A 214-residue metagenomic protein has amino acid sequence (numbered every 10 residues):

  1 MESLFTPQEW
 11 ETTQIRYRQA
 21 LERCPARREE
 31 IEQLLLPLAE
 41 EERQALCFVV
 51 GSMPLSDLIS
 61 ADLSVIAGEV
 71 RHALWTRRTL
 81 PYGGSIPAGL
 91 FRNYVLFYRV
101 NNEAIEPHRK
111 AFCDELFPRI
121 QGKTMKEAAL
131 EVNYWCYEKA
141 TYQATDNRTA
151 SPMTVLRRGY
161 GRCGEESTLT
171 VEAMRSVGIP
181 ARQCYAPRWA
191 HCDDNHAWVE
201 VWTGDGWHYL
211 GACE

Functional and structural regions predicted by a protein language model:
M1-S3, T12-R158: Secondary-structure boundary elements
L116-R119, A128-Y134, Q143-M153, R158-E214: Hydrophobic/aromatic-rich core segments of domains that either
